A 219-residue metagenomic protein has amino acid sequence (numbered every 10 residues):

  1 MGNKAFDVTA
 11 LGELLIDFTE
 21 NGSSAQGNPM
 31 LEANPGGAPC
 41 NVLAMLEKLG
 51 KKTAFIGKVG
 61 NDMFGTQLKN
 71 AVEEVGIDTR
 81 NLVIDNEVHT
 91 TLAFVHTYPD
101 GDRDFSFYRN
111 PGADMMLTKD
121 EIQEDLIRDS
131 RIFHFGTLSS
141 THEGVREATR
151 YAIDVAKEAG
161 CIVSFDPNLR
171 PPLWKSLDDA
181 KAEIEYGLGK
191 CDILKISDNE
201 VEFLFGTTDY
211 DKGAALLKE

Functional and structural regions predicted by a protein language model:
M1-D78: Glycine-rich phosphate/adenosyl-contacting loop at the front of the ribokinase-like
M1-T9, D154-E158, D211-E219: Conserved phosphate-binding/catalytic region of the ribokinase-like
E47, E73, D154-E158, L188: Anion (oxyanion) recognition and catalysis
K52-T137: Conserved N-terminal subdomain of the carbohydrate kinase-like
N110, L138, N168-P172, N199: Active-site beta-loop-alpha junctions enriched in small/polar residues
A159, L173-E219: Conserved phosphate/ATP/ADP-binding segment of small-molecule kinases
G160-P167: Short beta-strand/loop segments at the ligand-binding rim of alpha/beta enzyme cores
